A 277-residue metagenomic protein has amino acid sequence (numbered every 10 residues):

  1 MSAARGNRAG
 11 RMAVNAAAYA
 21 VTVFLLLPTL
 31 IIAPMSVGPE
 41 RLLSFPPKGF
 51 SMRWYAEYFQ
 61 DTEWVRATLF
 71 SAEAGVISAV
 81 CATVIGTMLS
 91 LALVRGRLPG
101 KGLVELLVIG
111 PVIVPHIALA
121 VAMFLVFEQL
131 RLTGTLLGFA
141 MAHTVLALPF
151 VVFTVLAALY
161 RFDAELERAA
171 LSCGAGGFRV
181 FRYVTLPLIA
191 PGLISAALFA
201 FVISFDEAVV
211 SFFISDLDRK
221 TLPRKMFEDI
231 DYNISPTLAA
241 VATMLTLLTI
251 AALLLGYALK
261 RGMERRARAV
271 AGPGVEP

Functional and structural regions predicted by a protein language model:
M1-T62, R66-L69, E73, L255-P277: N-terminal, non-cleaved signal-anchor transmembrane helix
S2-A16, G100, L156-L171, A175-L186 (+1 more regions): C-terminal transmembrane helix and the adjacent membrane-cytosol boundary/short C-terminal tail of inner/organellar
A4, L43, P47, M52 (+4 more regions): Membrane-interfacial helix termini and adjacent extracytoplasmic/periplasmic loops of multi-pass transporters
A4-R11, E40, Y55-E63, F205-L259: Interhelical loop and adjacent transmembrane-helix boundary motif in polytopic membrane transport permeases
R8-A18, T22, M88-A122, E167 (+1 more regions): Cytoplasmic-entry segments and transmembrane alpha-helices of multi-pass inner-membrane transporters
A16-A17, T22-T29, T144-V145, V152-L156 (+2 more regions): Transmembrane alpha-helices
V37, T62-R95: Transmembrane alpha-helix signature in integral membrane proteins
R66-E73, L125-F150, A190-G192, A197 (+1 more regions): Loop-to-helix entry region at the N-terminal start of transmembrane alpha-helices in multi-pass membrane transporters
